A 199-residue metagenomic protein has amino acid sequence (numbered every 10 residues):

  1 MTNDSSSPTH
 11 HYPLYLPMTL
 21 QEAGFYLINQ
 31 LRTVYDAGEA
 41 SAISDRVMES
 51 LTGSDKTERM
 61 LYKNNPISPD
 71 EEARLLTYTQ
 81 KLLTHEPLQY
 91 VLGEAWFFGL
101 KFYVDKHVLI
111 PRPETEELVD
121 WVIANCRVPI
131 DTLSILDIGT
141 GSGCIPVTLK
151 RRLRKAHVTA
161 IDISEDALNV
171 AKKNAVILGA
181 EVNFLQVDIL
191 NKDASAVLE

Functional and structural regions predicted by a protein language model:
M1-L16, I123-S134: Intrinsic disorder/low-complexity segments
S6-S7, S41, V170: Short linear motifs centered on Gly/Pro in flexible linkers and helix caps
Y12-L92: N-terminal auxiliary segments of SAM/dcSAM-dependent transferases
K63, A73-R154, V158-K173, F184-A196: SAM-dependent Rossmann-like transferase core, predominantly class I methyltransferases with a strong bias toward
E199: Active-site segment flanking the S-adenosylmethionine/decSAM binding pocket in AdoMet-dependent transferases
